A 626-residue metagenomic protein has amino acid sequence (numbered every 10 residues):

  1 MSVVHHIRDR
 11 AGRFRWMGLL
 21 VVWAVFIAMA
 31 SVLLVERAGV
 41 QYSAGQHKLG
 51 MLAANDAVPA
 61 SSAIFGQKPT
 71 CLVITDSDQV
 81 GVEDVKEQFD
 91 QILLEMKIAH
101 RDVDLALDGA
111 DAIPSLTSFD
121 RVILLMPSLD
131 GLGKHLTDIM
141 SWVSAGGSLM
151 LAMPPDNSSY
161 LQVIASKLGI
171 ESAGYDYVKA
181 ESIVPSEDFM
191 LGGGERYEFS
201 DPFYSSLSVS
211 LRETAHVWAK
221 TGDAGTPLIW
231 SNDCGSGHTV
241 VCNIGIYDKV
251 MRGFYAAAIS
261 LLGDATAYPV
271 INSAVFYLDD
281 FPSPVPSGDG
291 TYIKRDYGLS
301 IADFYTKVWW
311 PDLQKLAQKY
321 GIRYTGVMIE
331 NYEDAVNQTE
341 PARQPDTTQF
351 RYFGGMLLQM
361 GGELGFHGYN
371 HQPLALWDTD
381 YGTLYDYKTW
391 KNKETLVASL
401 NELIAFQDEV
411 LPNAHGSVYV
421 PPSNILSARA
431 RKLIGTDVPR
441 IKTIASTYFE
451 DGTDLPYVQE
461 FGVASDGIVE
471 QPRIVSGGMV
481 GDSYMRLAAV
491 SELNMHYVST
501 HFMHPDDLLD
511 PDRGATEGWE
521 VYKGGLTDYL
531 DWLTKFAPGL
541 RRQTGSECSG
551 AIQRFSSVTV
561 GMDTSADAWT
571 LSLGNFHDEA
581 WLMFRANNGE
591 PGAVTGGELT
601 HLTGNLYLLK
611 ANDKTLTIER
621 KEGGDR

Functional and structural regions predicted by a protein language model:
F65-C71, S118-F119, S148, S205-S273: A glycine-centered loop/beta-turn motif at secondary-structure junctions
P69-S77, S144-A145, A152-L168, Y175 (+3 more regions): Metal-dependent polysaccharide deacetylase catalytic core of the NodB/CE4 family, i.e., the active-site-bearing domain
V80-S158, K307: Helical hinge/lid and interdomain linker segments adjacent to catalytic or ligand-binding clefts that mediate domain
L129-R196: A glycine-rich, often tryptophan-bearing local segment used as a flexible ligand/cofactor-contacting loop or short
G133, T603-R626: C-terminal beta-strand-rich structural cap/linker in extracellular carbohydrate-active enzymes
N243-I246, A265-V285, A317, D408-V410 (+5 more regions): Catalytic grooves of carbohydrate-active enzymes
Y247-F254, L261-M356, M360, P421: Active-site beta->alpha N-cap acidic-glycine motif
G545-N588: Surface beta-strand/loop "capping" patches
